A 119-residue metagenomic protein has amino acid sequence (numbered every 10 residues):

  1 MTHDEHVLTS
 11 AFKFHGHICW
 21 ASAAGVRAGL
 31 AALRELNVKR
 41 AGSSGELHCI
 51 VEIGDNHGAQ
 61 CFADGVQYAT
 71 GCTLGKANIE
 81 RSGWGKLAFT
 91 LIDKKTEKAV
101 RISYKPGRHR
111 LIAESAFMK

Functional and structural regions predicted by a protein language model:
M1-I18, S22-K119: Non-transmembrane, aqueous-exposed alpha-helical and coiled segments at domain scale
